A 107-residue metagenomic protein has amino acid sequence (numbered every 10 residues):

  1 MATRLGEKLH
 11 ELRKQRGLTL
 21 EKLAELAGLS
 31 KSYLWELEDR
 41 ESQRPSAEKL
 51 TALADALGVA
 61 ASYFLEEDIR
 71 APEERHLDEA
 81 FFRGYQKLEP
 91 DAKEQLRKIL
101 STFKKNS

Functional and structural regions predicted by a protein language model:
M1-Q15: A short, Lys/Arg-rich alpha-helix, primarily the initiator
K8, T19, S46-K49, A60: Residues that mark the N-terminal boundary/hinge immediately upstream of a DNA-recognition element
G17-L37, A52: Short alpha-helical DNA-recognition segment
G28, E48-Y63: DNA major-groove recognition helix of helix-turn-helix/homeodomain DNA-binding modules
G28-P45, E66-R70: Recognition helix of helix-turn-helix/homeodomain-like DNA-binding domains that insert into the DNA major groove
I69-S107: Interfacial/linker helices and their anchor residues that mediate assembly or domain coupling
